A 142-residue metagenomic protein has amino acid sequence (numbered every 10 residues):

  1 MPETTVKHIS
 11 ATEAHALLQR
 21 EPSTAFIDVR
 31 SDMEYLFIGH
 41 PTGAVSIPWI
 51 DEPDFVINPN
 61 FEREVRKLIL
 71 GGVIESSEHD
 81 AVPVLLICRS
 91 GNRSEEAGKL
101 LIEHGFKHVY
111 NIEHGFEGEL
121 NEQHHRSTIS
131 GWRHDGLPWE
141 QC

Functional and structural regions predicted by a protein language model:
M1-A25, D32-P83, S94-C142: Rhodanese-like catalytic fold shared by cysteine-dependent sulfurtransferases and DSP/PTP-type phosphatases
I87: Short, surface-exposed ligand- or partner-binding patches at beta-edge/loop junctions that are enriched in aromatics
